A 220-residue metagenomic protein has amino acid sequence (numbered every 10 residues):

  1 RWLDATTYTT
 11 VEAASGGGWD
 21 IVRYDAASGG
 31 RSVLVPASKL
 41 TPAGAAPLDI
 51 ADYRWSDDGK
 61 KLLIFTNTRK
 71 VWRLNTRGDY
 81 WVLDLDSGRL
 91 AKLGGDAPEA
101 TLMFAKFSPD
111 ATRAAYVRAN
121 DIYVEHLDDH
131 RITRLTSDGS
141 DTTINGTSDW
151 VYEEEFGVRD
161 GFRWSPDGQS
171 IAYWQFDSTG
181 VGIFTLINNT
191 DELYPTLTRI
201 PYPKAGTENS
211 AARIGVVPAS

Functional and structural regions predicted by a protein language model:
R1-S220: Beta-propeller folds
